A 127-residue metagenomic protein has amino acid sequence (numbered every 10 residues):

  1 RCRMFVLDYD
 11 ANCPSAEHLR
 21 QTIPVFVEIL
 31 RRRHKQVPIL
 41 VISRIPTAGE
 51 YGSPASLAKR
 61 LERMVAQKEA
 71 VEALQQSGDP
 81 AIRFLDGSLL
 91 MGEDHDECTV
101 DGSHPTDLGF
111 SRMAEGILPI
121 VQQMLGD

Functional and structural regions predicted by a protein language model:
R1-Q36, R44-Y51: Oxyanion-hole/transition-state-stabilizing segment in secreted/luminal serine hydrolases and related acyltransferases
Y9-L19, P54-L61, D101-L108: The substrate-binding groove and active-site-proximal loops of carbohydrate-active enzymes, especially glycoside
L19, I23, Q67, F110: Aromatic/hydrophobic pocket-lining residues that form the small-molecule binding cavity in soluble enzyme cores
T47-L85, R112: Substrate-gating cap/lid alpha-helix
L90, D94-H104: Active-site-adjacent mobile loop/cap segments within catalytic or ligand-binding domains
V100-D127: Histidine-centered active-site loop/cap adjacent to the catalytic His in serine esterases/O-acetyl transfer systems
